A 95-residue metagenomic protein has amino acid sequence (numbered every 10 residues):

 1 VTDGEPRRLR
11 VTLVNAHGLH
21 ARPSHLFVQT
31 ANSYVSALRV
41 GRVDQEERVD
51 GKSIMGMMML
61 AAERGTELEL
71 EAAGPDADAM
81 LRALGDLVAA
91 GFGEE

Functional and structural regions predicted by a protein language model:
V1-E5, A89: N-terminal charge/polar-biased segments
D3, R42, E95: Flexible, glycine/charged-enriched surface loops at secondary-structure junctions
G4-R10, E67: Intrinsic-disorder/low-complexity, polar/charged segments enriched in Ser/Thr/Lys/Arg/Asp/Glu/Gln
T12-R64: Compact, glycine-rich, soluble single-domain proteins
M59-E95: C-terminal structural segments of small proteins and small subunits
